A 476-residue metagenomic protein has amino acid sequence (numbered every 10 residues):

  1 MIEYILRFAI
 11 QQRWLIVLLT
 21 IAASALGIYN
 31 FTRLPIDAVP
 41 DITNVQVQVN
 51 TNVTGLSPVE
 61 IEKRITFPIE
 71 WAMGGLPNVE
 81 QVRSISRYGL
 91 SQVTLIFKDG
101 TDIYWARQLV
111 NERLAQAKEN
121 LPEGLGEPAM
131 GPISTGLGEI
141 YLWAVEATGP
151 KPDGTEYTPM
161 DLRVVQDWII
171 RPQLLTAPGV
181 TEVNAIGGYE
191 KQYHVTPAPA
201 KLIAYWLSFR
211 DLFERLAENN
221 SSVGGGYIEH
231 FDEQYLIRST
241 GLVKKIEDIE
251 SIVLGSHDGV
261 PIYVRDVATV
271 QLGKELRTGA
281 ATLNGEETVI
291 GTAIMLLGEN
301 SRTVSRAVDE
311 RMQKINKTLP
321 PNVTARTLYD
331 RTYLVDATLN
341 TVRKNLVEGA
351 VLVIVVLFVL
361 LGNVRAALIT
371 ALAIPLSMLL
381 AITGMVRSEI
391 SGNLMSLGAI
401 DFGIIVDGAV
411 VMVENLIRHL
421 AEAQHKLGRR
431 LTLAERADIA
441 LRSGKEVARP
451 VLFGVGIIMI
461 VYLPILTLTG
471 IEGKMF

Functional and structural regions predicted by a protein language model:
M1-A350, V359-L360, G428-R429, P464 (+1 more regions): Membrane-proximal extracytoplasmic
W14-L19, R343-L352, A373, S377 (+1 more regions): Hydrophobic alpha-helical transmembrane segments of multipass membrane transporters and ion channels, focusing on
I16, V183, L202, A337 (+6 more regions): Alpha-helical transmembrane segments and their helix-entry boundary regions
A23-S24, E112, L174, I374-M378 (+2 more regions): Residue-level recognition of pore/gate-forming positions within transmembrane alpha-helices of multi-pass
L26-T32, Q48, T324, V351-R418: Hydrophobic transmembrane alpha-helices and their membrane-interface caps in long multi-pass transport proteins
D37-P40, R331, I382-A399, L466-F476: Short helix-loop junctions at transmembrane helix boundaries
L328, V335, L339, V413 (+1 more regions): Helix-loop junctions and hydrophobic alpha-helical segments within the transmembrane domains of large membrane
F402-I417, A448-L468, K474-F476: Transmembrane alpha-helices and their membrane-interface boundaries in multi-pass membrane transporters and channels
